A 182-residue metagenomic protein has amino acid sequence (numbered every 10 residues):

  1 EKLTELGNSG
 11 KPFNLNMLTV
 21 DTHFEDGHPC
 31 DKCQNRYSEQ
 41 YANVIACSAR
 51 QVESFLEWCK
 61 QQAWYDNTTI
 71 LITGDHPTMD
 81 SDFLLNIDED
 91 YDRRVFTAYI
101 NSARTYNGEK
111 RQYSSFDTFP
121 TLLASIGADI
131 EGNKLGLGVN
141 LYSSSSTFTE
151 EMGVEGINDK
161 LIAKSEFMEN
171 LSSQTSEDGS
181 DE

Functional and structural regions predicted by a protein language model:
E1-E182: Solvent-exposed soluble domains appended to multi-pass membrane proteins
